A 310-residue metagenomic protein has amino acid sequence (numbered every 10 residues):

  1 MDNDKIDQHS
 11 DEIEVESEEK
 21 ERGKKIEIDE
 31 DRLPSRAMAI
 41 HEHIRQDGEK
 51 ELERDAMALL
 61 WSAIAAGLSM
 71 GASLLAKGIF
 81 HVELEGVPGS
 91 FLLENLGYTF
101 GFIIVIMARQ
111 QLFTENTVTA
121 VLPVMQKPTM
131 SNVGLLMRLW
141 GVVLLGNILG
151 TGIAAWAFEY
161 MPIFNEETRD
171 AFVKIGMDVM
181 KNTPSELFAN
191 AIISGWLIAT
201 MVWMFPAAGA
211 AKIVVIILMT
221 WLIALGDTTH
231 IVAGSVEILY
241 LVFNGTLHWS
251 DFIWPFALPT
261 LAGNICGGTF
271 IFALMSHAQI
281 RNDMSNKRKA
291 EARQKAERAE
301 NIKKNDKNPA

Functional and structural regions predicted by a protein language model:
D2-N308: Alpha-helical transmembrane segments and their helix-helix packing motifs
